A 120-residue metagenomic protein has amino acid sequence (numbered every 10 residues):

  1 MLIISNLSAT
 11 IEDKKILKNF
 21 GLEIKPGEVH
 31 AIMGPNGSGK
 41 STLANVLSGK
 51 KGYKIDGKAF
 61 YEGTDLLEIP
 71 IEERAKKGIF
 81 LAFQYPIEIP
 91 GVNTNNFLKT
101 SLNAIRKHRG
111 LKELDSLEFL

Functional and structural regions predicted by a protein language model:
L2-I4, L17-N19: Conserved structural motif at the start of ABC-family nucleotide-binding domains
K14-K15, E73: Short coil-to-beta microelement around the adenine-binding A-loop and adjacent beta1/P-loop entry of ABC ATPase
A31, A75-Q84: ABC nucleotide-binding domain signature
M33-P35: The feature captures the beta-strand-to-loop junction immediately N-terminal to the Walker
S48-G49: Helix-to-loop junction immediately C-terminal to a conserved catalytic motif
K58-R74: ABC ATPase NBD Q-loop/coupling interface
I87-L120: ABC-family P-loop ATPase nucleotide-binding domains
